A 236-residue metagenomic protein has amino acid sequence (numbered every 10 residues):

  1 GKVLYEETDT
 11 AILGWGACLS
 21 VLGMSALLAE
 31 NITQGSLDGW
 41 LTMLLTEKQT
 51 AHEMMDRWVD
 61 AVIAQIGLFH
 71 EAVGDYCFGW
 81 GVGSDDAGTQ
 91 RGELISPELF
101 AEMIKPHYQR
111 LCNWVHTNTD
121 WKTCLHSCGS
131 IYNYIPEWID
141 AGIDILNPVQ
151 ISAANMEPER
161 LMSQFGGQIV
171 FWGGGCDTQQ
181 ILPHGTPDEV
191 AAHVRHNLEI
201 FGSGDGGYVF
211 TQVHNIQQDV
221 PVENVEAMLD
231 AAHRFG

Functional and structural regions predicted by a protein language model:
G1-G236: Active-site loop segments of alpha/beta catalytic cores
